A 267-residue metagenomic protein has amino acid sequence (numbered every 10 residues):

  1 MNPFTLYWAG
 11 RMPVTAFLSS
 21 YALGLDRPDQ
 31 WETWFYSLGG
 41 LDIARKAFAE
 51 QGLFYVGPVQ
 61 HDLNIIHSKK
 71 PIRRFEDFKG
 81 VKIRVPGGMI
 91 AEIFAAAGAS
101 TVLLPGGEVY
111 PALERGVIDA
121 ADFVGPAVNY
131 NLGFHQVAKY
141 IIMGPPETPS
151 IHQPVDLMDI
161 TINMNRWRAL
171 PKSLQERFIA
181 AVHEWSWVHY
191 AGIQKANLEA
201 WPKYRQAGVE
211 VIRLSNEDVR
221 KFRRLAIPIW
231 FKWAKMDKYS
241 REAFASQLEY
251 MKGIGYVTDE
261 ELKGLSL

Functional and structural regions predicted by a protein language model:
M1-W31, G39-L267: N-terminal secretory/targeting leader peptides
